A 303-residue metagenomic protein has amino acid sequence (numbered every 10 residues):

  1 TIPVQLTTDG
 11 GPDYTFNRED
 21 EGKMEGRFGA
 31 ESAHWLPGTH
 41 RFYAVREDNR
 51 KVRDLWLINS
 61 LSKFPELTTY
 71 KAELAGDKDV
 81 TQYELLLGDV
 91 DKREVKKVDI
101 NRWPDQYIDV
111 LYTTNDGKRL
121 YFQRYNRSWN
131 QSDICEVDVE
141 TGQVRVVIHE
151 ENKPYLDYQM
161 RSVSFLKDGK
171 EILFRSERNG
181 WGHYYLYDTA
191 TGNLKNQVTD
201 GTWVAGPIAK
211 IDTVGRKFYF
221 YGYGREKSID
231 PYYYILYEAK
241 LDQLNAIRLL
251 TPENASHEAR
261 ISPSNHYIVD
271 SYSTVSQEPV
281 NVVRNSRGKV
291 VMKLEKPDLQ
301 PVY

Functional and structural regions predicted by a protein language model:
T1, E31-H34, Y43-N49, A75-D79 (+11 more regions): Beta-strand C-termini and the immediately following turn/loop, strongest in propeller blades
T1-D9, D13, W103, D109-V110 (+1 more regions): A conserved hydrophobic secondary-structure block that centers on an alpha-helix together with its immediately flanking
I2-L6, F16-E21, R93-N101, G142-H149 (+2 more regions): Blade-edge beta-strand/turn elements of extracellular beta-propeller and related beta-sheet repeat scaffolds
Q5, G10-K51, G222, P231 (+1 more regions): Repeat-solenoid scaffold signature
Q5-H34, A44-K97, R287-V302: Predominantly five- to eight-bladed beta-propeller fold
F42-E47, V52-W56, K78-E84, V98 (+7 more regions): Non-catalytic accessory segments flanking enzyme active sites
D89-R93, V139-G142, T189-G192, K240-L244 (+1 more regions): Short loop/turn segments that connect beta-strands within beta-propeller blades
